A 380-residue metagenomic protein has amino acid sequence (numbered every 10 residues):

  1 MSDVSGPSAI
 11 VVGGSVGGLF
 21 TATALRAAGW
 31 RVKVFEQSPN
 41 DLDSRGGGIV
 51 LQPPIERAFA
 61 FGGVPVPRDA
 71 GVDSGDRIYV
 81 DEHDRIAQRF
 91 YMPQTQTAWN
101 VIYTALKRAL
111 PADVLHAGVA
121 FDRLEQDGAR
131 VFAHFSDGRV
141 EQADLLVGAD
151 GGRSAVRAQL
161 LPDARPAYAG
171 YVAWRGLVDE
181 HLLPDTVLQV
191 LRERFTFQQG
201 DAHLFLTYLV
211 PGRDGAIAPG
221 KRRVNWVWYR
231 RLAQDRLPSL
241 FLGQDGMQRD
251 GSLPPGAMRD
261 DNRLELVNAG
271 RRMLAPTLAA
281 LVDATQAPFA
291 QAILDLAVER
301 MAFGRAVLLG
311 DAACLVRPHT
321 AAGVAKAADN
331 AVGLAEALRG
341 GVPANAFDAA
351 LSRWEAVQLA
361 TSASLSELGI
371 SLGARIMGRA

Functional and structural regions predicted by a protein language model:
S2-A9, A28, S44, G48-L182: Conserved N-terminal helical subregion
S2-P7, A27, P67-D69, H83 (+6 more regions): C-terminal helical "tail/cap" subdomain of flavin- and related membrane-associated enzymes
G13-S15: Glycine-rich Rossmann-fold phosphate-binding loop(s) that bind the pyrophosphate of adenine dinucleotide cofactors
G18-L19: N-terminal Rossmann-fold NAD(P) dinucleotide-binding loop
R26-R45: Glycine-rich FAD pyrophosphate-binding loop
V32-K33, L146, A306-L309: Residue-level marker for buried hydrophobic side chains located in beta-strands that build the well-ordered beta-sheet
F90-M92, A98, Y103, L183-V282: Conserved FAD/dinucleotide-binding core of flavoprotein oxidoreductases
F289-R317: FAD-binding beta-loop-beta segment adjacent to the flavin cofactor pocket
